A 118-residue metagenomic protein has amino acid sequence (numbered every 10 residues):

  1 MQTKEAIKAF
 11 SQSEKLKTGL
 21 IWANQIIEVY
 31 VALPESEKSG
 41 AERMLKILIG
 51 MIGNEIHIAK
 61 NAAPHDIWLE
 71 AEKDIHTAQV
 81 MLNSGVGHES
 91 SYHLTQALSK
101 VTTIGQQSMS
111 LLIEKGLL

Functional and structural regions predicted by a protein language model:
M1-L118: Long, charged/polar, soluble alpha-helical segments
